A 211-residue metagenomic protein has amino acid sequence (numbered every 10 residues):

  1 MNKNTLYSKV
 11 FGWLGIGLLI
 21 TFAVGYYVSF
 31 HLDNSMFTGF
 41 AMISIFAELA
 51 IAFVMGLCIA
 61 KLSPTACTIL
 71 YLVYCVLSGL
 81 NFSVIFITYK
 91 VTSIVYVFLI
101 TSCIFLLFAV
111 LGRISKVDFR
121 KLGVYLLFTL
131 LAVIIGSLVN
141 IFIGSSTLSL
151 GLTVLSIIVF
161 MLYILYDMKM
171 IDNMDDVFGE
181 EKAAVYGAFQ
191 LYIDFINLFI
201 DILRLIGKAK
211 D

Functional and structural regions predicted by a protein language model:
M1-D211: A hydrophobic alpha-helical transmembrane-helix feature that marks the membrane cores and membrane-interface segments
